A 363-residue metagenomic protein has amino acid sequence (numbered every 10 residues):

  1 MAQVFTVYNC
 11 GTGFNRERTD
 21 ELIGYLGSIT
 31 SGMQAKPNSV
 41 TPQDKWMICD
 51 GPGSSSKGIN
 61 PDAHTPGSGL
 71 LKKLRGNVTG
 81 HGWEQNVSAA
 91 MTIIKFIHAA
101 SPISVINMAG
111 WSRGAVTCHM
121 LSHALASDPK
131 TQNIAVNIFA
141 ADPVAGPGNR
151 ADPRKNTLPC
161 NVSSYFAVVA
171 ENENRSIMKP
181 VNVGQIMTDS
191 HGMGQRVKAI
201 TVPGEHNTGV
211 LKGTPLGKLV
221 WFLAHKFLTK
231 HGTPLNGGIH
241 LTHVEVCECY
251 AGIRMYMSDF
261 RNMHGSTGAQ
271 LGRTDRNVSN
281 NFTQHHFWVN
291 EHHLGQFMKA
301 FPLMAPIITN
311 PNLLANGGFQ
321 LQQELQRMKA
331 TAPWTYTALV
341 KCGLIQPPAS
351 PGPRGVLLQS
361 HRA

Functional and structural regions predicted by a protein language model:
M1-A363: Active-site- or binding-pocket-proximal scaffold segments within functional domains
